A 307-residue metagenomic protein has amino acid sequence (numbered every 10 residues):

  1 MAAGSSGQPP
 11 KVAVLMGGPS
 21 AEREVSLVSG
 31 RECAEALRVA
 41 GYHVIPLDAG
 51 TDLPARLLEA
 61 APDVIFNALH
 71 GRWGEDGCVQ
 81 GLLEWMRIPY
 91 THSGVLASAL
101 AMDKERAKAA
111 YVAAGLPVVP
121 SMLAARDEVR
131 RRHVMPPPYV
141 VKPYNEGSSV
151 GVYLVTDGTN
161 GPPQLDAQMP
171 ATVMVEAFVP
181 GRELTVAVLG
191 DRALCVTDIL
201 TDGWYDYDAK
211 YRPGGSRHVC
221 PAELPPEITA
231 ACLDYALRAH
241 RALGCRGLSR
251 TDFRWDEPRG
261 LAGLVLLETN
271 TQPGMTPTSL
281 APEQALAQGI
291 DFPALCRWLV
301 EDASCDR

Functional and structural regions predicted by a protein language model:
M1-L96, L100-M102, R106, A125-R131 (+1 more regions): ATP-binding N-terminal substructure of ATP-dependent carboxylate-amine bond-forming enzymes
M1-M16, V44, L57, L100-G181: Active-site nucleotide/adenylate-binding loops and adjacent lid/helix of ATP-dependent enzymes
A3, P10, E227-R307: ATP-dependent carboxylate activation and anion-phosphoryl transfer catalytic cores that bind Mg-ATP to form
D63, E84, K108-Y111, P138-Y139 (+1 more regions): Short, hinge-like loop/turn segments at secondary-structure boundaries
V79-E84, Y205-P213, T271: Short, flexible, mixed-charge acidic loops at enzyme active sites
A124, V152-G158, V188-G190, D256 (+2 more regions): Short beta-strand-to-turn element immediately C-terminal to the catalytic PLP-Schiff-base lysine in fold type I
D157-D234, L261-V265: Phosphate-binding site of ATP-dependent enzymes
